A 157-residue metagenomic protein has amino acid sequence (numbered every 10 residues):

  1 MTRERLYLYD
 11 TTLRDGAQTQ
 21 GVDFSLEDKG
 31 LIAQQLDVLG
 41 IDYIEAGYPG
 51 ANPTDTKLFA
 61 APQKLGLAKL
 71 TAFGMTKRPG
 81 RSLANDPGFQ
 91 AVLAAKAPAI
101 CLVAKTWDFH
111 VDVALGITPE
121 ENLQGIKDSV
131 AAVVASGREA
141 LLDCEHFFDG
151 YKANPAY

Functional and structural regions predicted by a protein language model:
M1-S82: N-terminal capping/small domains of soluble enzymes
A61, S82, D86-C101, K105-Y157: Hydrophobic, small-residue-rich alpha-helical packing segments that form membrane-like cores
